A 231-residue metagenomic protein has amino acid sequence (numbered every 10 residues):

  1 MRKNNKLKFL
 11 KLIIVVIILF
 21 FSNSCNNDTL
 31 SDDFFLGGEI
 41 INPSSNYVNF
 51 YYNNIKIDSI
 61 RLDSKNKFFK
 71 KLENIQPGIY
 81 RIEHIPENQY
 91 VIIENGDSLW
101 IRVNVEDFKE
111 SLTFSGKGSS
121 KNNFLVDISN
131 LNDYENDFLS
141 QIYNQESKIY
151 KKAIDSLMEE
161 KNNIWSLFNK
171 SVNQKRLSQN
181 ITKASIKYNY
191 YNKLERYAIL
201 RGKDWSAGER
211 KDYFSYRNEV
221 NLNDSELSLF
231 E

Functional and structural regions predicted by a protein language model:
M1-F35: Bacterial Sec-dependent N-terminal signal peptides
N4-F9, V16-I18, N122, I128 (+3 more regions): Generic N-terminal initiation segments characterized by hydrophobic and/or small/turn-forming residues
V16, N130, L139, E146 (+2 more regions): A general marker of short, structured functional hotspots
S22, I93-E94, R201-G202: Short, intrinsically disordered/low-complexity patches at protein termini and at juxtamembrane boundaries
C25-I181, S185, N192-R196: A non-transmembrane, solvent-exposed segment enriched in polar/low-complexity residues
K183-E231: Extended amphipathic alpha-helical segments with heptad-repeat/coiled-coil character used for oligomerization, fusion
